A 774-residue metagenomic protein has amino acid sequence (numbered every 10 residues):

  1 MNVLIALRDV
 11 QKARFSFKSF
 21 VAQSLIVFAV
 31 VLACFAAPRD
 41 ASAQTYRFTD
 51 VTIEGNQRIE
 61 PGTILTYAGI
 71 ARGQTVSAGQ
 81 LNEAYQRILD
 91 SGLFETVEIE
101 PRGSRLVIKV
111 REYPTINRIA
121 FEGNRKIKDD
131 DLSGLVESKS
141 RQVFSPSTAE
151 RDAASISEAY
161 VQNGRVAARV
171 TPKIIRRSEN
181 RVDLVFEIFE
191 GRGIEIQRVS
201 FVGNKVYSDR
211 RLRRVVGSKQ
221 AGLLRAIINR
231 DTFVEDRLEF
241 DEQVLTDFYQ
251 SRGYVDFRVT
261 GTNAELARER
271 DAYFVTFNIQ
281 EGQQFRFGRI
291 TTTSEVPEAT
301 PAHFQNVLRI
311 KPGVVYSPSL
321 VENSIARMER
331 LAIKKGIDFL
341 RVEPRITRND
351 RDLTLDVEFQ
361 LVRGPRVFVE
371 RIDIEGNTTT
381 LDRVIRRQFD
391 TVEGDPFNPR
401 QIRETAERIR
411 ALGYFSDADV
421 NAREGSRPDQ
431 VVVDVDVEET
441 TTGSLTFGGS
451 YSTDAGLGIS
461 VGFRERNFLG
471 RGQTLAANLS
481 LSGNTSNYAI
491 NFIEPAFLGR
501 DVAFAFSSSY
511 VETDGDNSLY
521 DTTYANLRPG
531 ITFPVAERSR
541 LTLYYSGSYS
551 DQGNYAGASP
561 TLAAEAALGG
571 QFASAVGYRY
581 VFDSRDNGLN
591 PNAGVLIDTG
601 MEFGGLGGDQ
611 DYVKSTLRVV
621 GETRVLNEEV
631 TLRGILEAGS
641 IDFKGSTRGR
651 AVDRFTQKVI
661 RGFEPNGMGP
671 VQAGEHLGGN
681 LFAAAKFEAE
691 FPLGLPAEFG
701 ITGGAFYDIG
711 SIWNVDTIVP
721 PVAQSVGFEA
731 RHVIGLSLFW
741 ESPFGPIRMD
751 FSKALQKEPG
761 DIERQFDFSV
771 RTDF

Functional and structural regions predicted by a protein language model:
N2-F17, A41-T453, G462, A476-A496 (+3 more regions): Periplasmic polypeptide-binding modules associated with outer-membrane biogenesis and secretion
V21-A36: Bacterial N-terminal signal peptides
F389, G443-T453, I459-S482, F504-D514 (+7 more regions): Transmembrane beta-strand segments that form the barrel wall of outer-membrane beta-barrel proteins
A411, S426, S444, S452 (+5 more regions): C-terminal outer-membrane beta-barrel translocator/porin domains of Gram-negative envelope proteins and their
F415-S416, G443-L445, G456, F468-L475 (+6 more regions): Repeated loop/turn-to-beta-strand initiation elements of outer-membrane beta-barrel proteins
V420, V461, A477, I490-F492 (+8 more regions): Membrane-embedded beta-strands of outer-membrane beta-barrel proteins, especially the hydrophobic/small aromatic
Y451-G458, A477-Y488, D514-T522, G570 (+3 more regions): Solvent-exposed loop/turn segments connecting transmembrane beta-strands in outer-membrane beta-barrel proteins
Y488-G570: Transmembrane beta-barrel wall of Gram-negative outer-membrane proteins
